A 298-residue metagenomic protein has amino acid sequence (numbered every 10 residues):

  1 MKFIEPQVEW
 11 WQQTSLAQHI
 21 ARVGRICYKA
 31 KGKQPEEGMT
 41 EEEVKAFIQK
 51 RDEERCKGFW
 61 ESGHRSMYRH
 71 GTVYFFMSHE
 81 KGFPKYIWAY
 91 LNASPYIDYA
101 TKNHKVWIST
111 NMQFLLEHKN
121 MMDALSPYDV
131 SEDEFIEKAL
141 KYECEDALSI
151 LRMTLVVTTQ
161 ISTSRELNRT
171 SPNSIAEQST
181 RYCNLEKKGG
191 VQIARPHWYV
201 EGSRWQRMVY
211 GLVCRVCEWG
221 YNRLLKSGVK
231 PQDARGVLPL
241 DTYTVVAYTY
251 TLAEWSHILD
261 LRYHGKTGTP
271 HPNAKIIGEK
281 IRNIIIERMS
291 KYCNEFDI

Functional and structural regions predicted by a protein language model:
M1-I298: Family-specific signature for flavin-dependent thymidylate synthase
